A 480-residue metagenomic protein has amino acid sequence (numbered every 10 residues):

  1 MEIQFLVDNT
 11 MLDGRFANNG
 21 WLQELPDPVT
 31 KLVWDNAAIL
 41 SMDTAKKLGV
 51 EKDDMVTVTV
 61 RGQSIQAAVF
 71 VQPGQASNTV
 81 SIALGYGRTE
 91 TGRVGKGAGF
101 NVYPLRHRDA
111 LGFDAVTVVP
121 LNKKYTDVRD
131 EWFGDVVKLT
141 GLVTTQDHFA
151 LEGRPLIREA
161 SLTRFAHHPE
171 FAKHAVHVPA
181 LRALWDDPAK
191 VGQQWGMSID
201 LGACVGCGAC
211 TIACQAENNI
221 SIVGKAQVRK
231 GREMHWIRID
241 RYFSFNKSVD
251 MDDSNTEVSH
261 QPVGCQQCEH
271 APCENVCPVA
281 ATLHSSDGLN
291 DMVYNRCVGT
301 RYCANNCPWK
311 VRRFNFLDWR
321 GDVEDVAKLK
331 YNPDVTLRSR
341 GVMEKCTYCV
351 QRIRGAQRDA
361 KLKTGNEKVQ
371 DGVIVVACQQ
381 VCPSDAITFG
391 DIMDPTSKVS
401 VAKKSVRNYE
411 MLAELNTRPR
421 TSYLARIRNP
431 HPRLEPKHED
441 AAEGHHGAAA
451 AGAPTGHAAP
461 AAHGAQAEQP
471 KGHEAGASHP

Functional and structural regions predicted by a protein language model:
M1-H235, P480: A cross-kingdom feature strongest in bacterial/archaeal respiratory oxidoreductases
G14-A17, T79-I82, G92-G95, V249-D250 (+4 more regions): Short conserved micro-motifs at the rims of enzyme active sites and ligand-binding pockets
A17-G20, E24, D35, I39-D43 (+18 more regions): Generic recognition of stable, solvent-exposed alpha-helical segments in well-folded globular domains
T44-K46, V50-P73, S81-G97, Y103-R106 (+7 more regions): Phosphate/diphosphate-binding loops
V191-Q193, D322-L329: Short acidic (Asp/Glu) and glycine-rich catalytic loops that position anionic groups and cofactors
V205, A209-R229, W236-R238, H270-V298 (+2 more regions): Iron-sulfur cluster-binding cysteine motifs and their immediate structural context in ferredoxin-like electron-transfer
G231-G264, Y302-F316, A327-C349, S384 (+1 more regions): Short Fe-S-cluster ligation motifs
G341-P480: Long, compositionally biased charged/polar accessory segments in the mid-to-C-terminal portions of proteins
